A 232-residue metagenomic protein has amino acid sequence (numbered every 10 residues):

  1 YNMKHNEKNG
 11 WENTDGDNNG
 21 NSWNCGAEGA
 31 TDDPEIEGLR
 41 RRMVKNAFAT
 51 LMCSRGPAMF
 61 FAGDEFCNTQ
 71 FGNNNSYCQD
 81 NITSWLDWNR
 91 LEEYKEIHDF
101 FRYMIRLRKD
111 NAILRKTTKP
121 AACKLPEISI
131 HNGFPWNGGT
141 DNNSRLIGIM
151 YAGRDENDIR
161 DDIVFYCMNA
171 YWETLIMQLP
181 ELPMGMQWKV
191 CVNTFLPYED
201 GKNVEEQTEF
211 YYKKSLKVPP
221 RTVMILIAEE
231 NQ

Functional and structural regions predicted by a protein language model:
Y1-I36: Alpha-amylase-like alpha-glycosidases and glucanotransferases acting on alpha-linked glucans and related
T31-K45, T50-F60, D64-Q232: Carbohydrate-interacting/catalytic domains
